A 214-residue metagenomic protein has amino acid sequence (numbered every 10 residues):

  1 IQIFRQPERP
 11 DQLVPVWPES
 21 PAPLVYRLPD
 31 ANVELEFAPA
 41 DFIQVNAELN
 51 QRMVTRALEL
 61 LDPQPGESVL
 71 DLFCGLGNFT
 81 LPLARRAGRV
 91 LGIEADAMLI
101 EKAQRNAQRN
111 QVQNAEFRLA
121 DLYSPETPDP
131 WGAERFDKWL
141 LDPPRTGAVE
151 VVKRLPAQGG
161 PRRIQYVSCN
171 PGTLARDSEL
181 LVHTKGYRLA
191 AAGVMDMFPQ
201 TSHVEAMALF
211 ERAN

Functional and structural regions predicted by a protein language model:
I1-N214: Rossmann-like S-adenosyl-L-methionine
